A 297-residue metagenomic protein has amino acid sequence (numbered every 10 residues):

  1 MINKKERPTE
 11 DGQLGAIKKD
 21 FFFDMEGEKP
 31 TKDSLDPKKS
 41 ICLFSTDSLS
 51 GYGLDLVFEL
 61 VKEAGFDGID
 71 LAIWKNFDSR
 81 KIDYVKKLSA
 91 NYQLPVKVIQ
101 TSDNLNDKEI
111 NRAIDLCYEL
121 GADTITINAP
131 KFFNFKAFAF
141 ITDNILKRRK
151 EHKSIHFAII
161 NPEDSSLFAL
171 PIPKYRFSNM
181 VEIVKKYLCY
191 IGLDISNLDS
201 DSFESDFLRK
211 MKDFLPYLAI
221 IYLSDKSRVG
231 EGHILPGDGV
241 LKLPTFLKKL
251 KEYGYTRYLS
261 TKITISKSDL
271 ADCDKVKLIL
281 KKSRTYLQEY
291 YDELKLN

Functional and structural regions predicted by a protein language model:
I2, E6, E10-T46, S50-K62 (+4 more regions): Histidine-acidic metal/acid-base catalytic patches
F21-F22, D67, L71-F140, E151-H156 (+2 more regions): Structural motif corresponding to the early beta-alpha repeats
S45-T46, A72-W74, T101-D103, F168-A169 (+2 more regions): A generic structural signal for short
S48-S50, I73-K75, S102-L105, A129-F133 (+4 more regions): Active-site-proximal loop/turn and secondary-structure-junction residues that shape catalytic pockets, frequently
K81-N91, I141-R148, M180, K210 (+1 more regions): Catalytic-core regions built around general acid/base machinery
F135-M180: Hydrophobic, well-structured mid-protein blocks that either form specific transmembrane helices
